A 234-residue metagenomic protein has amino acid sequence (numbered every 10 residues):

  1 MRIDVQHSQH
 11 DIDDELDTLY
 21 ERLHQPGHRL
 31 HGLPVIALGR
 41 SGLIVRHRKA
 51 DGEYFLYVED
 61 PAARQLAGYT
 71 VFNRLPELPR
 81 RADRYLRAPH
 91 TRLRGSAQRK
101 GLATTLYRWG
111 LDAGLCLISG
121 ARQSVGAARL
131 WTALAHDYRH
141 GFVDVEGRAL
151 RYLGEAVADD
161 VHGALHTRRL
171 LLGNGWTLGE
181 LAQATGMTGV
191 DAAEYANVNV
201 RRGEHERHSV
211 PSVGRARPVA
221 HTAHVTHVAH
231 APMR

Functional and structural regions predicted by a protein language model:
M1-R81, C116-R234: Terminal substrate-recognition subdomain of acyl/acetyltransferases
R80-G95: Conserved acetyl-CoA binding element of GNAT-fold acetyltransferases
A88-R92, D112-G120: Short acidic, glycine/Ser/Thr-rich loop/turn "cap" segments at secondary-structure junctions
L93-D112: Conserved acetyl-CoA-binding loop-helix of GNAT-fold acetyltransferases
